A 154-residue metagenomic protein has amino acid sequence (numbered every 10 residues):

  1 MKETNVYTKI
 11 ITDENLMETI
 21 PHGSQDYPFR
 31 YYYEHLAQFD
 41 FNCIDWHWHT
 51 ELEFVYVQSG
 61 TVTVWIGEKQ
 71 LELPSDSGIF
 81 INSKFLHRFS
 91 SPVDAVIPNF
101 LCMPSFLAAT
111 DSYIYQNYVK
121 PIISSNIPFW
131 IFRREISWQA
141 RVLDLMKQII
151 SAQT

Functional and structural regions predicted by a protein language model:
M1-W65, K69-E72, W130: Generic protein-terminus/edge-of-domain signal
K2-D26, R30, L86-S151: A hydrophobic/aromatic-rich effector-binding and dimerization subdomain of bacterial HTH-type transcriptional regulators
V55, I79, F100: Conserved GNAT-family N-acetyltransferase fold
V62, K84-L86: Short beta->alpha connector loops
E68-S83: Short acidic-glycine-tyrosine-enriched beta hairpin
